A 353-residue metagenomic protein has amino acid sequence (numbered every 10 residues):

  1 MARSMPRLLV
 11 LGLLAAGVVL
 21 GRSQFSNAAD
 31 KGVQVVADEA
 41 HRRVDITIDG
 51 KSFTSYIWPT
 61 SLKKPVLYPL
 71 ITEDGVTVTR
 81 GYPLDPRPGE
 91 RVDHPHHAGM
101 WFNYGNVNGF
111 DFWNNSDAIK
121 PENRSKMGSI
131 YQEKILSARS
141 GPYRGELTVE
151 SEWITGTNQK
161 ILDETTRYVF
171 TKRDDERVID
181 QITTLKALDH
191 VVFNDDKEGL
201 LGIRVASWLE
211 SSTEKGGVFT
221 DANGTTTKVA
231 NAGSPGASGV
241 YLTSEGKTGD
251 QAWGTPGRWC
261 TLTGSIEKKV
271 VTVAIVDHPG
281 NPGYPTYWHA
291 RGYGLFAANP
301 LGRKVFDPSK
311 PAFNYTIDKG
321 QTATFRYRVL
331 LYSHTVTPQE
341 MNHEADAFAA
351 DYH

Functional and structural regions predicted by a protein language model:
M1-G12, L20-Q24: Bacterial N-terminal signal peptides that target proteins for export
N27-P95, R173, I182, D196 (+1 more regions): Beta-strand-rich N-terminal accessory domains
P59-L62, V66-P69, K172-T220, E340: Acidic (Asp/Glu-rich), glycine- and aromatic
S61-A118, A222-P256: Extracellular/lumen-exposed scaffold segments
H94-D175: Extended, loop-rich substrate-binding clefts of extracytoplasmic carbohydrate-active enzymes
K197-G283: Active-site/ligand-binding surface loops and adjacent short beta/alpha elements that line catalytic pockets across
V273-H353: Beta-strand-rich recognition/accessory modules
